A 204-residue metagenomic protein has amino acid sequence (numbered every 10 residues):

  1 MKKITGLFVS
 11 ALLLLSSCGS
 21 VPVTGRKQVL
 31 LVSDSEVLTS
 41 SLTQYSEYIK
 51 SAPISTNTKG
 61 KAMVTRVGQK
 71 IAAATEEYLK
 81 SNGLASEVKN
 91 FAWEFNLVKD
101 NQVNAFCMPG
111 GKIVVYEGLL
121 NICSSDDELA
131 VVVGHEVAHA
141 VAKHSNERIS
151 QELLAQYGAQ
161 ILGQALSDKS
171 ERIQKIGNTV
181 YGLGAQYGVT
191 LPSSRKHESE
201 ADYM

Functional and structural regions predicted by a protein language model:
K2-G6, C18-M204: A Zn2+-metalloprotease active-site environment signal
